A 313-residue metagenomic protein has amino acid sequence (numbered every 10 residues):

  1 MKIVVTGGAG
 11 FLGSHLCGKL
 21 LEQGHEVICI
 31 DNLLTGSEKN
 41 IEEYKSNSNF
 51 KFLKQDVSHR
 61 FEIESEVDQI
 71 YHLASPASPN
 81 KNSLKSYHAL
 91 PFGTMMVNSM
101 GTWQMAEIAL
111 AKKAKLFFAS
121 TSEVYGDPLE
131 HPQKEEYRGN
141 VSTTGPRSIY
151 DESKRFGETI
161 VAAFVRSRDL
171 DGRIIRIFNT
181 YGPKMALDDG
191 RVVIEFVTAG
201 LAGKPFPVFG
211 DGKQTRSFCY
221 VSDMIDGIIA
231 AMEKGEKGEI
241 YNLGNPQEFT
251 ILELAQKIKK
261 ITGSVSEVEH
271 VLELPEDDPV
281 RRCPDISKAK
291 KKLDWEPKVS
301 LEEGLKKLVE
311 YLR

Functional and structural regions predicted by a protein language model:
M1-T180, S222, K307: N-terminal Rossmann-like NAD(P)+-binding domain of SDR-like oxidoreductases, especially those catalyzing
T35-S37, I251, L272-K288: Active-site loop of classical SDR/Rossmann-like NAD(P)-dependent oxidoreductases, centered on the catalytic Tyr-X3-Lys
S48, E135-S142, R168-D169, F196-V208 (+2 more regions): A short C-terminal helix-loop "cap" of Rossmann-like NAD(P)-dependent dehydrogenase/epimerase domains
L129, R155, L170-D171, T180-E195 (+7 more regions): Glycine/proline-rich active-site loop of Rossmann-fold NAD(P)-dependent oxidoreductases
I149, D189, V221, I251 (+2 more regions): Amphipathic alpha-helical segment in the mid-to-C-terminal domain of diverse UDP/GDP-sugar glycosyltransferases
T250-T262, G304-L305: PAPS/PAP-binding and catalytic site of the sulfotransferase fold
L301-R313: Amphipathic terminal alpha-helices
